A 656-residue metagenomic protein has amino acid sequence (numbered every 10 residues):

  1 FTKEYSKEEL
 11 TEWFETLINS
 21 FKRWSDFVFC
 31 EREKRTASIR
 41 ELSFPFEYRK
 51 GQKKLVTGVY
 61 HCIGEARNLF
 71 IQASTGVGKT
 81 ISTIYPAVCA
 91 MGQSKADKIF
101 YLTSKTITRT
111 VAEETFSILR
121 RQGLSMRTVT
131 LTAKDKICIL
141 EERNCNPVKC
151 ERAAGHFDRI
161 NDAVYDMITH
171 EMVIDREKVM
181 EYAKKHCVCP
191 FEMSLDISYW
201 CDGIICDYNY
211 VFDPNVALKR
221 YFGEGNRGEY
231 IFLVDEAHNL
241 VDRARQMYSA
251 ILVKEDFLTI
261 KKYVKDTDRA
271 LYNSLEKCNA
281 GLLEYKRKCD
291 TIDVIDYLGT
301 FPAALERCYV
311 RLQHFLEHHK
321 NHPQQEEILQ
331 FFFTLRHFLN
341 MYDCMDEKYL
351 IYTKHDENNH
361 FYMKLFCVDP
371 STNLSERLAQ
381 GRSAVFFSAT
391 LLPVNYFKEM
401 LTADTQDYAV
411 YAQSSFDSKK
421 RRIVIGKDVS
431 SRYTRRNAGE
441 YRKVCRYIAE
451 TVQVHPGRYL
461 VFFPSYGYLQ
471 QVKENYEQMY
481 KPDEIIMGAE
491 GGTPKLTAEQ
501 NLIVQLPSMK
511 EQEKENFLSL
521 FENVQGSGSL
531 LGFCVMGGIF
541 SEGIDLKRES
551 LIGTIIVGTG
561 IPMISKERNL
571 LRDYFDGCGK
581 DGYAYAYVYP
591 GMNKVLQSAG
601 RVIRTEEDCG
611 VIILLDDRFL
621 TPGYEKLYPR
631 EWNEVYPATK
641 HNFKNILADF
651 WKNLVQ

Functional and structural regions predicted by a protein language model:
K3-S43, K95-I204, N209-F212, N273-E276 (+3 more regions): A substrate-engagement module of RecA-like helicase motors
V28-Q72: Conserved pre-motif I regulatory segment
G64-P86: Walker A/P-loop
T83, C89, T110, E114 (+5 more regions): Signature of the SF2 helicase/ATPase Hel1-core->accessory helical subdomain module
V179-I204, F212-F222, H314-S430, R435-E440 (+1 more regions): A contiguous, basic/glycine-rich beta-loop/short-helix subdomain that forms a polymer-engagement track
S375-E376, V429-P464: Conserved interdomain hinge at the start of the Helicase C-terminal
K427-G439, Q505-L620: Conserved RecA-like P-loop NTPase helicase motor core
P464-L506: Conserved helicase motor "Helicase C" RecA-like lobe of SF1/SF2 P-loop NTPases
